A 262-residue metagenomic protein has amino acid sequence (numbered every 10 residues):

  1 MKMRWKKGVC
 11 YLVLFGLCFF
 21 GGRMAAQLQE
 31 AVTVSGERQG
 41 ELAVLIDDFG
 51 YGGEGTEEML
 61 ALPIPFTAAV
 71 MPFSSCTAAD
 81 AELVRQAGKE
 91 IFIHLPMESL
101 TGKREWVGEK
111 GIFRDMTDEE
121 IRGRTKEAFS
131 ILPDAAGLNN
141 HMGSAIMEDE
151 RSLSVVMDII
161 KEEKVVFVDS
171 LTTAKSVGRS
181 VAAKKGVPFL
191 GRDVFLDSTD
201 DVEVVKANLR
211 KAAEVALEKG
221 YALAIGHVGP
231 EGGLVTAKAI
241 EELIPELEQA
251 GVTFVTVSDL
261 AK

Functional and structural regions predicted by a protein language model:
M1-V13, M24: N-terminal Sec-pathway targeting helices
S35-E105: Active-site beta->alpha N-cap acidic-glycine motif
L42-D47, F66-A69, K89-L95, L138-N140 (+4 more regions): Hydrophobic faces of well-ordered beta-strands that scaffold small-molecule active sites in alpha/beta enzyme cores
I46-F49, T67-F73, N139-D149, K161-K175: Catalytic beta/alpha-barrel core
L62-F66, A87-K89, M157-V166, A183-L190: Glycine-enriched alpha-helix->loop->beta-strand junction motifs that scaffold or abut catalytic
W106-S130, I146-S152, R179-A216: Alpha-helical scaffold elements lining the catalytic groove of polysaccharide deacetylases
E127-I146, L217, Y221-V228: Active-site groove signature of glycoside hydrolases
I160-T173, E231-K262: C-terminal domain-boundary segment and adjacent tail
